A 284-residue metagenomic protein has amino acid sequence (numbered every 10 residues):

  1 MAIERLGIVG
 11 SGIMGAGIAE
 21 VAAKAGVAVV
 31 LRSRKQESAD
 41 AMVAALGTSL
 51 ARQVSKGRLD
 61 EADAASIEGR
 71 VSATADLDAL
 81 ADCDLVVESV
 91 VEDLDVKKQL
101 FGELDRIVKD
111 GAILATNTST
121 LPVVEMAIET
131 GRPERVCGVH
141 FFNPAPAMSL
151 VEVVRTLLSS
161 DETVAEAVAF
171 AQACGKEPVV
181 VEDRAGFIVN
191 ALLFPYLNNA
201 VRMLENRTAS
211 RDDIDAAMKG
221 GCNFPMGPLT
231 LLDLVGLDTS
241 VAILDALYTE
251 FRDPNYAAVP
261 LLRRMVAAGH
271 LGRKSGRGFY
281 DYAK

Functional and structural regions predicted by a protein language model:
M1-R52, K56: NAD(P)+-binding Rossmann beta1-loop-alpha1 motif at the extreme N-terminus of oxidoreductases
G15-G17, K97, S119-V123: Short glycine/serine/threonine-rich phosphate/pyrophosphate-binding segments that cradle anionic phosphate groups
V27, E162-A165, Q172-D183, V201 (+2 more regions): NAD(P)-dependent Rossmann-like dehydrogenase/reductase catalytic/cofactor-binding core
S38-A41, R52-I113, L121: Rossmann-like NAD(P)-binding element
G47, A51, V151-V154, N198-R202 (+2 more regions): Amphipathic alpha-helical segments within well-ordered protein domains
I113-D183, F187-A191: Rossmann-fold dinucleotide-binding core
